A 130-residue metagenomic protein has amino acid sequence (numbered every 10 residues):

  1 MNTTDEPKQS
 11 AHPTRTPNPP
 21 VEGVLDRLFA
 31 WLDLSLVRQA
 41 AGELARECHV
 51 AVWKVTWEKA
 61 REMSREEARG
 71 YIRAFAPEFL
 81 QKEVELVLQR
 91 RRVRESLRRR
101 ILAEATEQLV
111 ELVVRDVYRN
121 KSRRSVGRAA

Functional and structural regions predicted by a protein language model:
N2-A130: Protein-protein interaction and targeting regions used for scaffolding, dimerization, and localization
